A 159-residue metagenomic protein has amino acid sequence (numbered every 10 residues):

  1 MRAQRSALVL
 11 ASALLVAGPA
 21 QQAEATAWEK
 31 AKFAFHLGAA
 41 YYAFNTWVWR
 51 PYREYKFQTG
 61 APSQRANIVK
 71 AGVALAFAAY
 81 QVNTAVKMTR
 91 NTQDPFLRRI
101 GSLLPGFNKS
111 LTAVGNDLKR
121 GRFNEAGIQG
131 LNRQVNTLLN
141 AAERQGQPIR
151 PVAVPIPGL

Functional and structural regions predicted by a protein language model:
M1, G18-P19: Intrinsic low-complexity/disordered segments
M1-V9: Bacterial N-terminal signal peptides that target proteins for export
V9-G18: Bacterial N-terminal signal peptides
P19-A25: Sec/Tat signal peptide C-region and signal peptidase I cleavage site
T26-H36, K56-K70, T89-R99, R120-G130: Non-transmembrane, amphipathic alpha-helical segments
K30-R53, G106-L159: C-terminal amphipathic alpha-helix
A40-T92, L103: Alpha-helical segments in soluble extracytoplasmic regions
